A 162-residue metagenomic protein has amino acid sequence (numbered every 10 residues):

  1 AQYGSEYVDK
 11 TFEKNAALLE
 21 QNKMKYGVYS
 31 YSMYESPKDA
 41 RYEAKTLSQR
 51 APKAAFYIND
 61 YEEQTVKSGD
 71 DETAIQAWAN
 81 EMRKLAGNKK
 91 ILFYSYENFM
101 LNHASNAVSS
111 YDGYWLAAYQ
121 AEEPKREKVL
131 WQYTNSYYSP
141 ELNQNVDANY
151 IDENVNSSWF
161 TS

Functional and structural regions predicted by a protein language model:
A1-N88: Substrate-binding cleft of extracellular glycoside hydrolase catalytic domains
M24-S30, Y57-N59, I91-F93, D112-A118 (+1 more regions): Hydrophobic faces of well-ordered beta-strands that scaffold small-molecule active sites in alpha/beta enzyme cores
S32-Y34, E97-F99, Q120-E122, S136: Short, solvent-exposed coil/turn elements at secondary-structure transition points
D39-Y42, F99-S109: Glycine-rich, charge-decorated loop segments at or immediately adjacent to ligand/cofactor-binding or catalytic sites
V66-K67, M100-H103, E123-K125: Short catalytic/ligand-binding loop motif for oxyanion handling, primarily in non-cytosolic enzymes, centered on
D71-E72, L92-Y96, S109-S110: A short linear-motif detector with a strong N-terminal bias
G87-N102: Aromatic-lined carbohydrate-recognition surfaces of secreted/lumenal glycan-active proteins
S105-S162: Functionally critical loop-and-helix segments that line ligand-binding/catalytic clefts of soluble enzyme domains
